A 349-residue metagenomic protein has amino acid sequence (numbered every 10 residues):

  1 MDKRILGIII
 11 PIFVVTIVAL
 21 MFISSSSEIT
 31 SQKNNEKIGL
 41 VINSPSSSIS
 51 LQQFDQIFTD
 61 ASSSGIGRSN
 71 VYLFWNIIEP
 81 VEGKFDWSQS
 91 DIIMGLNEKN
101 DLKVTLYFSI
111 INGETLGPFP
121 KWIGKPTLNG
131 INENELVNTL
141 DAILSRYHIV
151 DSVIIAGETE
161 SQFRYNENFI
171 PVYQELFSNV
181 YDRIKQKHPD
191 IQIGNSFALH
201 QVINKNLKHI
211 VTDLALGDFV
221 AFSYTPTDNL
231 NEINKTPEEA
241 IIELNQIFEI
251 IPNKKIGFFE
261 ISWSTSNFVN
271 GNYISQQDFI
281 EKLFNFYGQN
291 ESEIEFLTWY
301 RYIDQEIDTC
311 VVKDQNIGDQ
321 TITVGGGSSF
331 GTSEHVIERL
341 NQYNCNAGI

Functional and structural regions predicted by a protein language model:
M1-E28: Secretory targeting signatures
L20-G67, G95, K185: N-terminal carbohydrate-binding accessory modules
I29-N35, G39, P45, I49-Q52 (+5 more regions): Aromatic-rich peripheral "rim/lid" segments of glycoside hydrolase catalytic domains that contact and position glycan
V41-Q56, W75-S88, G113, I131 (+5 more regions): Acidic-and-aromatic substrate-binding clefts and catalytic sites of carbohydrate-active enzymes
S47-S63, E133-L144, V202-D213, Q277-F286: Short, acidic/polar
S64-E82, Q89-Q192, A198-H200, I303: Substrate-binding cleft and catalytic face of glycoside hydrolase catalytic domains, especially the flexible beta-alpha
S69-V71, L106-F108, H148-D151, I155-G157 (+3 more regions): Aromatic- and acid-rich polysaccharide-binding/catalytic face of secreted or lumenal carbohydrate-active enzymes
N234-L297: Catalytic-core region of carbohydrate-active enzymes that cleave or remodel glycosidic bonds
